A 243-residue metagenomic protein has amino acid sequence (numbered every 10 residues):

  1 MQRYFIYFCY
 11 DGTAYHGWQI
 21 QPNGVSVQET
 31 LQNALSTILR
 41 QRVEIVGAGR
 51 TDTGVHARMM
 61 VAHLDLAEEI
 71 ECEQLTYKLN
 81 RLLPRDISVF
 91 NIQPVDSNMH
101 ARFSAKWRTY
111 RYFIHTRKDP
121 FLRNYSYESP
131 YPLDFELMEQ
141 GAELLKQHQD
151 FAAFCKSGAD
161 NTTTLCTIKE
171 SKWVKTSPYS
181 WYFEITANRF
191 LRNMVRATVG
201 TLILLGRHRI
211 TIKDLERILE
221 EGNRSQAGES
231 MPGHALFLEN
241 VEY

Functional and structural regions predicted by a protein language model:
M1-Y243: Structured-RNA-binding interfaces characteristic of tRNA pseudouridine synthases
